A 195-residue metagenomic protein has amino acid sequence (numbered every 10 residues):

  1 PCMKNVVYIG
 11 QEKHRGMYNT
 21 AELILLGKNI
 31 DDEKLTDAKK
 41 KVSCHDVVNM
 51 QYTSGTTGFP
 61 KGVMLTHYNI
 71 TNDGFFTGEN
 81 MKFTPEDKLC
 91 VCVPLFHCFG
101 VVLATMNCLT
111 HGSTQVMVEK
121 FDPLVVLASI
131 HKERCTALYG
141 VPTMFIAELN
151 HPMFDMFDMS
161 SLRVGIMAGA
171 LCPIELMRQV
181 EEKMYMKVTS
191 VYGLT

Functional and structural regions predicted by a protein language model:
P1-C44: ANL superfamily adenylate-forming
A21, H45, Q51, H67-Y68 (+3 more regions): Structural detector for helix-capping/boundary residues
L25, C135-G140, L149-T195: Gly/Ser/Thr-rich phosphate-binding loop
K41, V48-N72: Conserved AMP-binding A3 loop
S43, F83-D87, D158: Short helix-loop-beta connector
V47, T53-T56, L89, L95 (+5 more regions): Conserved S/T- and glycine-rich ATP-binding loop of Class I adenylate-forming
G62-M64, V91, S113-K120, T189: Short beta-strand->loop structural element characteristic of the AMP-binding/adenylate-forming
T71-K88, F96-A137, F145-A147, H151: Conserved AMP-binding/adenylation subdomain of ANL enzymes
